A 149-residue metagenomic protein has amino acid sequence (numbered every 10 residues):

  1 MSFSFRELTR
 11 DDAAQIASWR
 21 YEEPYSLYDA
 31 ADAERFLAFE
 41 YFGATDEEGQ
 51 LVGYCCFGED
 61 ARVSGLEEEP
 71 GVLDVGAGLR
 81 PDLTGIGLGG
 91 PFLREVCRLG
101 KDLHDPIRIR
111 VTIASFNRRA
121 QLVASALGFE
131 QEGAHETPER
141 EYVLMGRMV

Functional and structural regions predicted by a protein language model:
M1-F3: Extreme N-terminal starter segment of soluble prokaryotic enzymes
E7, A14, S18-D82, L99 (+2 more regions): Acetyl-CoA-dependent GNAT
F39-Y41, E139-L144: Short hydrophobic/aromatic beta-strand or adjacent loop that forms the aromatic wall/cage of a ligand/substrate-binding
G58, R110-T112, E132: Solvent-exposed beta-strand sheet faces enriched in polar/charged residues
D74-G78, R110-T112, L144: Conserved beta-strand segments that form the floor/walls of ligand-binding pockets within enzyme and binding domains
G85-L99, L122-A126: Conserved acetyl-CoA-binding loop-helix of GNAT-fold acetyltransferases
R110-Q121, P138-E139: Conserved beta-strand-loop-alpha-helix junction that forms the acyl-donor binding cleft
S125-H135: Conserved acetyl-CoA-binding loop of GNAT-fold acetyltransferases
